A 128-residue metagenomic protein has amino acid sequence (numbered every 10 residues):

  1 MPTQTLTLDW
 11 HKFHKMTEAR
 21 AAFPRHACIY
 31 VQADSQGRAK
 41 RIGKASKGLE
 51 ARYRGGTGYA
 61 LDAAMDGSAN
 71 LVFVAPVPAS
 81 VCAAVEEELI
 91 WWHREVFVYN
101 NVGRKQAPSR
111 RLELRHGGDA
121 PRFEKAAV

Functional and structural regions predicted by a protein language model:
M1-K40, A45-V128: Boundary/linker segments flanking structured domains
